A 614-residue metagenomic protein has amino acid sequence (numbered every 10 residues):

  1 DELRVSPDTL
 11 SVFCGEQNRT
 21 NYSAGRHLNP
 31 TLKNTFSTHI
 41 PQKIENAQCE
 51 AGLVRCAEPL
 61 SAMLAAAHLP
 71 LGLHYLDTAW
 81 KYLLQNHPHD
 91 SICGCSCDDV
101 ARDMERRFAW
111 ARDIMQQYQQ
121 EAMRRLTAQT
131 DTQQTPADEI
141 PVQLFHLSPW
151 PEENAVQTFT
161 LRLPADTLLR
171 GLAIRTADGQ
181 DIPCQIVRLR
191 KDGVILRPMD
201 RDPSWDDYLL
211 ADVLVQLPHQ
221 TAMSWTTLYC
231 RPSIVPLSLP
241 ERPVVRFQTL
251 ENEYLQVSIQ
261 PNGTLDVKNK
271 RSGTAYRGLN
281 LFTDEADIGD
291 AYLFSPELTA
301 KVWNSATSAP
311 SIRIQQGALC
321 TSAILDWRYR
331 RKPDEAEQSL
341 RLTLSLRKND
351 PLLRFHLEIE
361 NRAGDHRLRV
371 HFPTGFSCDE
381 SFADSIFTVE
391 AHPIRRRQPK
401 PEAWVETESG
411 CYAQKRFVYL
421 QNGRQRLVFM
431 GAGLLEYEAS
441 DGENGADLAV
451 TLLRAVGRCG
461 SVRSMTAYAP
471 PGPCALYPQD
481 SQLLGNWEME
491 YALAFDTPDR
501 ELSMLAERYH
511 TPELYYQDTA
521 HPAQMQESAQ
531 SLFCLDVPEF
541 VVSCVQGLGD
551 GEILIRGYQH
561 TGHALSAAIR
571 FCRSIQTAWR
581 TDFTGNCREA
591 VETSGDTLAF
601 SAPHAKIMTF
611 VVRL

Functional and structural regions predicted by a protein language model:
D1-V5: Generic N-terminal leader/targeting and pre-domain segments
S6-Q129, L505, Y509-E513: Metal- or metallocofactor-binding catalytic centers and their adjacent structured scaffolds across diverse enzyme
S6-T9, F13-G15, A109, D113 (+2 more regions): C-terminal (or distal) subdomains of carbohydrate-active enzymes
